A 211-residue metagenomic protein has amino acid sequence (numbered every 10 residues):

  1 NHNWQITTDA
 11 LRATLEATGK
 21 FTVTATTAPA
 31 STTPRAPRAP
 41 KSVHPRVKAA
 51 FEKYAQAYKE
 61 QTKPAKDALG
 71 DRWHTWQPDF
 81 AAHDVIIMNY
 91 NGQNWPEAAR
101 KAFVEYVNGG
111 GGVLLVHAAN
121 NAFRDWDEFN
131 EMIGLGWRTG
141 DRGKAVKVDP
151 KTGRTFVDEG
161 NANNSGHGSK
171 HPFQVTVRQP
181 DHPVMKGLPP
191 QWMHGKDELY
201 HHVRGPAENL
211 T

Functional and structural regions predicted by a protein language model:
N1-F123: Helical hinge/lid and interdomain linker segments adjacent to catalytic or ligand-binding clefts that mediate domain
D79, V85-M88, G92-K186: A glycine-rich, often tryptophan-bearing local segment used as a flexible ligand/cofactor-contacting loop or short
P190-M193: Active-site-proximal loop/helix segment associated with metal-binding centers of metalloenzymes
E198-H202: Short, surface-exposed beta-strand/loop micro-motifs that present aromatic residues
G205-P206: Hydrophobic protein-protein interaction segments
L210-T211: Short, Gly/Ser/Thr-enriched beta-strand-loop segments that form substrate-interacting elements of hydrolase/peptidase
